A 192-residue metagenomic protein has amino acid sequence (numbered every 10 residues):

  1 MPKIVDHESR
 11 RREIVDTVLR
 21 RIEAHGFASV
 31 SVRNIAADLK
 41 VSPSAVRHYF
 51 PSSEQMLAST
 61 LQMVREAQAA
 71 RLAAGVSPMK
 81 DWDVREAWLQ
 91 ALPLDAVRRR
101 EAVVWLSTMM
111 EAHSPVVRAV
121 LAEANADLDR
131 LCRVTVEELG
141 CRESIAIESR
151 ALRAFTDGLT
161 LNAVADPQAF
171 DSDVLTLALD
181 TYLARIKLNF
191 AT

Functional and structural regions predicted by a protein language model:
M1, L94, R130-T135, R142 (+1 more regions): C-terminal peripheral helix-coil segments that are non-catalytic and often amphipathic
M1-S9, R20, F190-T192: N-terminal intrinsically disordered/low-complexity leader segments
R10-E13, T17-Q55, S59: Helix-turn-helix
E13, T17-A24, R71-A74, V104 (+2 more regions): Solvent-exposed, amphipathic alpha-helical segments
F50, L94, S107-S114: Short helix-capping/turn signature of helix-turn-helix
S59-Q62, A70-E101, S149-L152: Hydrophobic alpha-helical connector segments
A69-A70, A74-G75, R98-L106, S114-G140 (+2 more regions): Amphipathic alpha-helical packing segments from all-alpha helical-bundle domains
I145-R153, D157: Short, well-structured alpha-helical segments
